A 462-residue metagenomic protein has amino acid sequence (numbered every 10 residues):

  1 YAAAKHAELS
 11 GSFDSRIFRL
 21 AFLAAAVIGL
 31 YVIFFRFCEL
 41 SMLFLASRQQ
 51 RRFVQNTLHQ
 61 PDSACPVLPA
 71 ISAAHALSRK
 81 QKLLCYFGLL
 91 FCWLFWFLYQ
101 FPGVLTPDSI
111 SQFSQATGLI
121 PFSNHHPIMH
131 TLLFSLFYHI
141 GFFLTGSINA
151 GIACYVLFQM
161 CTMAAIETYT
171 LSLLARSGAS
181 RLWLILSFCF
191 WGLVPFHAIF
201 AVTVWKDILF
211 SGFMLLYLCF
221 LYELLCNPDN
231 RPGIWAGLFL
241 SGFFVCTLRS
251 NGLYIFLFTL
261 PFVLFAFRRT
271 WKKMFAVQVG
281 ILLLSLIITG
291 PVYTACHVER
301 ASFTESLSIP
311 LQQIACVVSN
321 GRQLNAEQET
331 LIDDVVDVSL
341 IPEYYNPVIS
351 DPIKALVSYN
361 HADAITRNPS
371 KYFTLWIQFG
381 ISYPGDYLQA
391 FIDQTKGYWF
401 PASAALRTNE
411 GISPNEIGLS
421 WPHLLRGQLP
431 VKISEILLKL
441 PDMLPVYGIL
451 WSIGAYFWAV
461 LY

Functional and structural regions predicted by a protein language model:
Y1-A3, L30-Y31, F35, R79-L105 (+1 more regions): Transmembrane signal-anchor helices characteristic of membrane glycosylation enzymes that use polyprenol
V32, F37, C154-G178, L216: Transmembrane-helix motifs of polytopic, lipid-linked glycan transferases
Q100-Q112, P121-F137, G141, T145-A150: Extracytoplasmic catalytic/substrate-binding loops of multi-pass membrane glycan-assembly enzymes
P107, I199-L209, L248: Short acidic/glycine- and proline-prone juxtamembrane loop motifs at membrane-interface regions of multi-pass membrane
T117, L209-N227, G242, T259: Specific aromatic-rich, kink-prone transmembrane helix
A150-C154, Q394-Y462: Membrane-interface anchor segments at the N-terminal boundary of transmembrane helices in multi-pass membrane enzymes
I234-R249, L260-P261, L283-S285: Membrane-interface alpha helices of multi-pass inner-membrane proteins
V298-H423: Membrane-proximal stem/loop segments at transmembrane-domain junctions that anchor or position
